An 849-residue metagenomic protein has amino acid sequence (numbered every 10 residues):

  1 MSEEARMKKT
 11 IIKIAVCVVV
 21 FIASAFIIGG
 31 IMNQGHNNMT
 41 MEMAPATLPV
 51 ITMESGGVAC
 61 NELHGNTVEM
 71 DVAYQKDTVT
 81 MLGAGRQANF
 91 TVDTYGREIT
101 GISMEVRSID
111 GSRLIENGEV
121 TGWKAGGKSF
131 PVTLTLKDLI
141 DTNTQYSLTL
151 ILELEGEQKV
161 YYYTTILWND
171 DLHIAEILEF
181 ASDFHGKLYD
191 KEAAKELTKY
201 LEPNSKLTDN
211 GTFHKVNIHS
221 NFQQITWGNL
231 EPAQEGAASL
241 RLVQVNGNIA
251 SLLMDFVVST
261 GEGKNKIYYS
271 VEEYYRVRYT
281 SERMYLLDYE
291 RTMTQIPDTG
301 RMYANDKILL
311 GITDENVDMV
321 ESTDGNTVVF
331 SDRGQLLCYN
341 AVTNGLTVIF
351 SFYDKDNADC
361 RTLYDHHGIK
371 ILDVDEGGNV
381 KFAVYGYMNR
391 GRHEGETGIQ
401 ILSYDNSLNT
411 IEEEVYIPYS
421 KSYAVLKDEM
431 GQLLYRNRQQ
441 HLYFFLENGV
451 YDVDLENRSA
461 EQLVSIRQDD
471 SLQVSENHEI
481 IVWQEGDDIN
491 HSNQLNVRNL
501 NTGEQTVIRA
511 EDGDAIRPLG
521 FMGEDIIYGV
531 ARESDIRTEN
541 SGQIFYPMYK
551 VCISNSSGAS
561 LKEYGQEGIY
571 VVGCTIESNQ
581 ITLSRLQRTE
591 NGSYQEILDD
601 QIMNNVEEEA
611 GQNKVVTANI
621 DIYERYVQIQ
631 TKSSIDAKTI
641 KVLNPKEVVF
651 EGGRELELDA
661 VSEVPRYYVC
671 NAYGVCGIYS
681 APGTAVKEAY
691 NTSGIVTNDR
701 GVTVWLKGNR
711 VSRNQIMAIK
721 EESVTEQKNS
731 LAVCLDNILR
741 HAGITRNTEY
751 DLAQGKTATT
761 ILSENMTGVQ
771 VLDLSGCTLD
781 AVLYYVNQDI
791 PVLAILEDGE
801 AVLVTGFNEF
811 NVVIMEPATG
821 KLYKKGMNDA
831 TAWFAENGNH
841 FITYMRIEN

Functional and structural regions predicted by a protein language model:
E3-F21: N-terminal Sec-pathway targeting helices
V20, F26-H36, A73-N89, G101-G122 (+4 more regions): Surface-exposed, charged secondary-structure patches
A44-L114, T149-G228, Y303-G345, S351-D354 (+16 more regions): Core segments of small alpha/beta cavity-forming domains
E116-G118, Y289, L346-K355, I411-Y419 (+3 more regions): Beta-propeller fold detector
Y146-L148, Q244-V258, G378-V384, I526-A531 (+2 more regions): A short hydrophobic beta-strand element
N248-L286, E290, A818, K824: Exposed beta-sheet edge and beta->alpha loop/turn motif
A341-N344, N406-S407, D454-R458, N499-G503 (+1 more regions): Short loop/turn segments that connect beta-strands within beta-propeller blades
Q715-N849: Conserved active-site-adjacent core of cysteine acyl-enzyme catalytic domains
